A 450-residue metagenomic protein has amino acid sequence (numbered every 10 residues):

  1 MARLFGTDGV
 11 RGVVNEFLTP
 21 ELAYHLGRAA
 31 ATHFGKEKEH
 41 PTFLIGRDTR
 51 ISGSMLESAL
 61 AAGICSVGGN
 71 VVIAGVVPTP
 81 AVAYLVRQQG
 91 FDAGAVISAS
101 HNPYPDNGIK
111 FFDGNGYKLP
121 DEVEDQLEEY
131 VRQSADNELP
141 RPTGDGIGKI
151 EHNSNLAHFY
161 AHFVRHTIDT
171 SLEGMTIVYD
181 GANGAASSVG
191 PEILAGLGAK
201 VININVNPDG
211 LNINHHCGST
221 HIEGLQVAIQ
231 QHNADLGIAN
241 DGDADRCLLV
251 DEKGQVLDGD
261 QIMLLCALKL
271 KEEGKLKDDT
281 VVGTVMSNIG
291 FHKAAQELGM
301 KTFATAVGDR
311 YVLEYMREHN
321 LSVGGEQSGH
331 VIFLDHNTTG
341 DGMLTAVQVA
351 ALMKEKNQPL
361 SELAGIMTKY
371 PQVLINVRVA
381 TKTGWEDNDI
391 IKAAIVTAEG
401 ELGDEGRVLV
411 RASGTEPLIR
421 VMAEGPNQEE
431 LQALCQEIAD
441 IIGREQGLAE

Functional and structural regions predicted by a protein language model:
M1-A62, S66-G68, A93, I150-I177: An N-terminal, well-structured beta->alpha segment
V13, N107-H232, E450: Gly/Ser/Thr-enriched, mixed-charge loops and adjacent short helices that form phosphate/oxyanion-binding elements
T32, K36-D106, E192-V250: N-terminal small/polar loop signature for handling phosphorylated ligands or for N-terminal nucleophile
H40-D48, V72, T176-V178, D279-V285 (+1 more regions): Short glycine-rich phosphate-binding loop at a beta-alpha junction
P120, N203, Q255-G274, G342-L352 (+1 more regions): Gly/Ser/Thr-rich active-site loops/lids in small-molecule metabolic enzymes that frequently grip phosphoryl groups
D125-A161, H166, E252-G325, I332-F333: Proline/glycine-rich low-complexity loops and linkers
L236, E273-E450: Phosphate-binding and adjacent anionic-ligand microenvironments
